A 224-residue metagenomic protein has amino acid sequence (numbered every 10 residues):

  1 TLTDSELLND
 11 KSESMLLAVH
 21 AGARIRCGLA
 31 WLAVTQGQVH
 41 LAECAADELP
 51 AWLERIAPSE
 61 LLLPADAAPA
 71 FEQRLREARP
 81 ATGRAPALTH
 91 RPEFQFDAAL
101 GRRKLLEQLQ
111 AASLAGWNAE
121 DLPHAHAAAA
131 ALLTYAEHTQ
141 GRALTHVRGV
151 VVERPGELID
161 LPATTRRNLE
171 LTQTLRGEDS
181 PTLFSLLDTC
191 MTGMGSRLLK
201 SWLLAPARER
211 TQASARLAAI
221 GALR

Functional and structural regions predicted by a protein language model:
T1-R224: Charged catalytic and DNA/RNA-contacting regions of genome-maintenance and nucleic-acid-processing enzymes
